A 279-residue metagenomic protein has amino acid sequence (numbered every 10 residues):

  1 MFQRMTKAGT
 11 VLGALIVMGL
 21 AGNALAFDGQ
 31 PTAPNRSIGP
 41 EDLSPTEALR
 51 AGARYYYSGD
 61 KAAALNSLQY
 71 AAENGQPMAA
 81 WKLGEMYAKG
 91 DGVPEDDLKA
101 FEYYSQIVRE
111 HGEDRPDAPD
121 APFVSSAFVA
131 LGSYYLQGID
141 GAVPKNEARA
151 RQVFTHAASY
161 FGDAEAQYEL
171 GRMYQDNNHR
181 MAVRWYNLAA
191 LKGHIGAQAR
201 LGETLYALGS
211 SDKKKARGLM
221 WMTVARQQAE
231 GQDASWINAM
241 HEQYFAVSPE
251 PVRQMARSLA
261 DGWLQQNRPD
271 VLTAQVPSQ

Functional and structural regions predicted by a protein language model:
F2-L12: Bacterial N-terminal signal peptides that target proteins for export
N23-S67, A80, L272, Q279: N-terminal leader/linker segments that initiate helical-solenoid repeat arrays
Q30, R36, Q232-Q279: Terminal, low-structured helical/coil segments at or just beyond the last alpha-helical repeat
E41-S44, Y55-D60, E73-P77, K89-D91 (+10 more regions): Short helix-capping/linker turns of helical repeat alpha-solenoids
L49-Y55, K82-K89, I107, F128-G138 (+3 more regions): Hydrophobic face of amphipathic alpha-helices that form TPR/SEL1-like repeat modules and related alpha-solenoid
G59-A63, P94-Y103, A142-V153, N177-W185 (+1 more regions): Structural signature of tandem alpha-helical TPR/SEL1-like repeats, specifically the intra-repeat loop/turn
F101-E110, D212-Q232, R257-L264: TPR/TPR-like (Sel1-like) alpha-helical repeat modules
